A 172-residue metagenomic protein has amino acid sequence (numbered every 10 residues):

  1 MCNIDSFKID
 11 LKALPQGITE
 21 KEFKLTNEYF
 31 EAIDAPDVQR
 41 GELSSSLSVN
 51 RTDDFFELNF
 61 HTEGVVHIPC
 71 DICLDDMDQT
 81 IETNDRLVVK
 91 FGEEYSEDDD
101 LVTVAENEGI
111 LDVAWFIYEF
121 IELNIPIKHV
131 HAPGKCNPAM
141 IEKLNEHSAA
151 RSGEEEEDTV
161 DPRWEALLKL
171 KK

Functional and structural regions predicted by a protein language model:
M1-H67: A positional/architectural concept
M1-L11, Q16, E42, F91-K172: Charge-rich, low-complexity linker and terminal segments
C70: Short cysteine-rich clusters marking metal-coordination/redox-active sites
C73: Conformational-control "hinges and anchors"
M77: Cys/His-rich microdomains that often coordinate metals
T80-T83: Short Cys/His-rich "knuckle" micro-motifs
R86-K90: Short beta-strand edge segments in extracellular beta-sheet folds
